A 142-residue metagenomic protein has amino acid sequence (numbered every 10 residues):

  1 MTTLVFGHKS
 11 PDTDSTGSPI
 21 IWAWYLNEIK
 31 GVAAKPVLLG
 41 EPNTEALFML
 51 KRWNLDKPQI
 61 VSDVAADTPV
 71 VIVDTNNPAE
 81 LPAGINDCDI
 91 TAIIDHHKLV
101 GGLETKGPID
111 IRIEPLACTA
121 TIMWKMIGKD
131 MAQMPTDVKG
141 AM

Functional and structural regions predicted by a protein language model:
M1-M142: Replace "Mg2+/Mn2+-dependent" with "divalent metal-dependent
